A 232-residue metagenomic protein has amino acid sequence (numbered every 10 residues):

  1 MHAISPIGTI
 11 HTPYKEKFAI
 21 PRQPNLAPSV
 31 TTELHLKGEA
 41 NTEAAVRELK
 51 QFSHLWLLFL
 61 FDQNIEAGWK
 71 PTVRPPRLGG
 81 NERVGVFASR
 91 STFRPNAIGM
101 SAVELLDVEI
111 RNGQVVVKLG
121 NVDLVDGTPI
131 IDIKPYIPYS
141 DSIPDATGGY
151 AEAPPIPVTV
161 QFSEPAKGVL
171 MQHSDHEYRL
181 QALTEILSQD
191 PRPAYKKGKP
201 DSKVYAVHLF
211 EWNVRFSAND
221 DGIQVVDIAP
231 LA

Functional and structural regions predicted by a protein language model:
M1-A44, L49-Q51, P138-I186, Y195 (+1 more regions): Arg/Lys-rich, positively charged N-terminal/basic patches that mediate binding to nucleic acids
M1-P6, F93-V103: Short coil-to-beta-strand transition motifs
K15, V108-Q114, D221: Short, conserved beta-turn/loop elements at beta-strand boundaries and strand-helix junctions
R47-G99, Q189, K197-P200: Active-site-adjacent substructure of cysteine-protease-like catalytic cores
N112-V122, V225-D227: Short, solvent-exposed secondary-structure boundary/capping segments
V117-E152: Flexible glycine-rich active-site/ligand-binding loops centered on an Asp-His dyad
N219-A232: Enriched for short, Lys/Arg-rich terminal
